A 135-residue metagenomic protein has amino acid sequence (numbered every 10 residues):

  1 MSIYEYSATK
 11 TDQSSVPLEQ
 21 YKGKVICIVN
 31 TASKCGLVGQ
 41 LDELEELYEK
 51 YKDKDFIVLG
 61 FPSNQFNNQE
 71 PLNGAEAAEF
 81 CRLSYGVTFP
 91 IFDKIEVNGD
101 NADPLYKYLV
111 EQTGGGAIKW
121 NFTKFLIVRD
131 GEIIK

Functional and structural regions predicted by a protein language model:
M1-K135: Chalcogenol-based redox active-site neighborhoods
